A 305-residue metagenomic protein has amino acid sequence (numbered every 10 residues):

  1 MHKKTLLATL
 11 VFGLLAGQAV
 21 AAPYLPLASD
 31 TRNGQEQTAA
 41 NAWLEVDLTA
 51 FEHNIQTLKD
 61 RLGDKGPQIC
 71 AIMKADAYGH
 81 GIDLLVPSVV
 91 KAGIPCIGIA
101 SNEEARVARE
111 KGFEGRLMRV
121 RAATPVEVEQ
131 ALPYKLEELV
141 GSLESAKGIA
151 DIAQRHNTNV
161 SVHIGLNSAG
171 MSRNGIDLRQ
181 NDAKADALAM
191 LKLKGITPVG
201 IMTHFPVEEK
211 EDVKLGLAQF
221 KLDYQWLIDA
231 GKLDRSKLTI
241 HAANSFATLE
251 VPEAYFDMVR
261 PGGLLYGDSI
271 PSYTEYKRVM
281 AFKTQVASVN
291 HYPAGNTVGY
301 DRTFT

Functional and structural regions predicted by a protein language model:
K4, L10-L14, A19-P125, Q130-E137 (+2 more regions): A charged N-terminal "starter" segment
T57-D64, V107, I149, Q219-R235: CE4/NodB-like, metal-dependent polysaccharide N-deacetylase domain that modifies extracellular/periplasmic N-acetylated
L62-K65, K91-G93, G112-F113, Q154-N159 (+2 more regions): Short helix-capping segments at alpha-helix termini
A75-H80, P87, S168-P293: Active-site loop/helix belt of alpha/beta enzymes
I97-A100, M118-P125, G141, V160-S168 (+2 more regions): Non-cysteine beta-strand/loop elements that form the S-adenosyl-L-methionine
A105-R106, K147-I152, K210-L215, Q219: Active-site-adjacent beta->alpha loops and helix N-cap segments on the catalytic face of soluble alpha/beta enzymes
Y134-S172: A generic, well-ordered mixed alpha/beta core segment in the N-terminal half of proteins
A294-T303: Short, solvent-exposed secondary-structure boundary/capping segments
